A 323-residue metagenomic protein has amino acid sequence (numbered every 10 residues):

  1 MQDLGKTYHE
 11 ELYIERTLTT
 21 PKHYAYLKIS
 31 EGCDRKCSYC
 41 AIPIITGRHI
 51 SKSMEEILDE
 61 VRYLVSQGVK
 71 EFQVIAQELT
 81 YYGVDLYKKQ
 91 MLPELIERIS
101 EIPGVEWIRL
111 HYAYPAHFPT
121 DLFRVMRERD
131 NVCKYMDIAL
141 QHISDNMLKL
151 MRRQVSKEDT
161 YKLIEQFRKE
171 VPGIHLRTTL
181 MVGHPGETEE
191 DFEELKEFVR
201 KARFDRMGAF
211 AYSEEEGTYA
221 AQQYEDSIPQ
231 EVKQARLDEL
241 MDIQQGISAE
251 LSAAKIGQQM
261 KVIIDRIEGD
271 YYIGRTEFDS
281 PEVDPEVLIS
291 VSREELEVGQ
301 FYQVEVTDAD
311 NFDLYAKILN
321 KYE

Functional and structural regions predicted by a protein language model:
M1-Y82, D121, M136, D159-K169 (+6 more regions): Proteins enriched for Cys/Gly/acidic motifs involved in redox and nucleic-acid/cofactor modification
T19-H23, C33-R35, V132, H142 (+6 more regions): Short flexible coil/turn linkers enriched for glycine and charged/polar residues that connect secondary-structure
C37, I57, V74, L110 (+7 more regions): Conserved, mostly hydrophobic/aromatic
S66-F192, R200: Conserved SAM/AdoMet-binding glycine-rich loop
K70, E106, D205, F210 (+1 more regions): Short acidic/polar active-site loop segments enriched in Thr and Asp
A76, Y112, L140-H142, T178-V182 (+6 more regions): Active-site proximal loops enriched in glycine and acidic residues that flank catalytic Cys/His/Asp and coordinate
K134-Y135, L148-K149, T160, P172-H175 (+6 more regions): Extended hydrophobic-aromatic, low-complexity segments
A220-E323: Terminal RNA-binding accessory module
